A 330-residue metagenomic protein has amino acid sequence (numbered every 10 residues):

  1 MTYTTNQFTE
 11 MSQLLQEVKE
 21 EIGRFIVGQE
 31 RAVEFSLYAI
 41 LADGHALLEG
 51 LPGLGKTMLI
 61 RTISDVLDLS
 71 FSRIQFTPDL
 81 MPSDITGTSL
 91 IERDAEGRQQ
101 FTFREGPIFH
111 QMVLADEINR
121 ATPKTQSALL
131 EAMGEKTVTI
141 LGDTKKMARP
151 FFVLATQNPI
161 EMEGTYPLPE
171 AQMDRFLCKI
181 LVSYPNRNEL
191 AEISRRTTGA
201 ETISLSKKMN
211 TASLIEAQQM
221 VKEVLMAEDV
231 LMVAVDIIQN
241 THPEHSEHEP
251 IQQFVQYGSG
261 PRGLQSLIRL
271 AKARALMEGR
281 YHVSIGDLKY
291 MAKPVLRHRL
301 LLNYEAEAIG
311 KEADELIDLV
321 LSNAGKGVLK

Functional and structural regions predicted by a protein language model:
M1-Y3, H245-K330: C-terminal engagement/docking regions of AAA+ P-loop ATPases
N6-S12, F25, T165, K179-I251 (+4 more regions): Conserved C-terminal "switch" segment of AAA+ ATPases
F8-L54: Pre-Walker A (pre-P-loop) alpha-helix and adjacent loop at the N terminus of AAA/AAA+ ATPase modules, a conserved
F35-Y38, E92-L114: Conserved alpha-helical scaffold flanking the Walker A/P-loop in AAA+ ATPase domains
L37-P78: Walker A/P-loop
G50, D116-E117, A128: Walker B catalytic acidic pair
L51, I85, T156: P-loop (Walker A) phosphate-binding loop of NTP-binding proteins
E92-E96, A121-T125, M133-E223, K272-R274: Canonical AAA+ ATPase core
